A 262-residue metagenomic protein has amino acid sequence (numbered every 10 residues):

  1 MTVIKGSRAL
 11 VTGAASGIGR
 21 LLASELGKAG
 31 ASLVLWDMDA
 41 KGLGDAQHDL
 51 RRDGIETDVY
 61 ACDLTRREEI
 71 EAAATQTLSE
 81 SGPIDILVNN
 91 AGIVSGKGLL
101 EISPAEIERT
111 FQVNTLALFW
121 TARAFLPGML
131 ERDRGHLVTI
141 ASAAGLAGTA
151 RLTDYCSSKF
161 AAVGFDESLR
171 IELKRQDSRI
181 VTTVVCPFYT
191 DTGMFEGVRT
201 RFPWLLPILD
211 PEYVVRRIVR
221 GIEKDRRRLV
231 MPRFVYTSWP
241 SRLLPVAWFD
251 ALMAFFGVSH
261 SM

Functional and structural regions predicted by a protein language model:
T2-L33: Canonical Rossmann dinucleotide-binding motif of NAD(H)/NADP(H)-dependent dehydrogenases/reductases, specifically
A31-D45: Conserved glycine-rich Rossmann-like NAD(P)H-binding loop of the short-chain dehydrogenase/reductase
A40-K41, A61-A72, P104: The beta1-alpha1 cofactor-binding region of Rossmann-like NAD(H)/NADP(H)-dependent oxidoreductases
G98-L99, E106-E108: Substrate-binding pocket helix/loop in short-chain dehydrogenase/reductase
A122-R123, E167: A short, exposed helix-loop element centered on a Lys and neighboring polar residues
S142: Residue(s) in the substrate-gating loop at a strand-loop-helix junction that position the organic substrate next
V184, P203-S238: C-terminal helical subdomain
